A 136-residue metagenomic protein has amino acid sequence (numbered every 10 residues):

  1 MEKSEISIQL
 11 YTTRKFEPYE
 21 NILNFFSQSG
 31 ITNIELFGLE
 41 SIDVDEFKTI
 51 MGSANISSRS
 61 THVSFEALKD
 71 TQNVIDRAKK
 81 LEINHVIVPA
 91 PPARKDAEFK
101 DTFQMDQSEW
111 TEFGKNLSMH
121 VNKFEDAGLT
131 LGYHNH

Functional and structural regions predicted by a protein language model:
M1-H85: N-terminal pre-domain/capping segments
N33, L68-H136: Active-site acidic/histidine proton-transfer and metal-coordination neighborhood in alpha/beta enzyme cores
